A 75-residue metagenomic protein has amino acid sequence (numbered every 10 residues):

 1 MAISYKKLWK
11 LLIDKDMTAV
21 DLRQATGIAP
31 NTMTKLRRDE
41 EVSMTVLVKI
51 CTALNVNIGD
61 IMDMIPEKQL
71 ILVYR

Functional and structural regions predicted by a protein language model:
A2, K10-L11, D63-R75: Short, charged recognition helix plus adjacent turn of helix-turn-helix-like nucleic-acid-binding domains
K6-A25: Short basic helix-loop element that most often maps to the first helix and adjoining turn of HTH DNA-binding modules
D21, T32, V46, D60: Residues in the helix-turn-helix
G27-E41: Recognition helix of helix-turn-helix/homeodomain-like DNA-binding domains that insert into the DNA major groove
E40-T52: Short, basic-rich loop-to-helix N-cap that marks the start of a DNA-contacting helix
I50, L54-K68: Extended hydrophobic secondary-structure segments
